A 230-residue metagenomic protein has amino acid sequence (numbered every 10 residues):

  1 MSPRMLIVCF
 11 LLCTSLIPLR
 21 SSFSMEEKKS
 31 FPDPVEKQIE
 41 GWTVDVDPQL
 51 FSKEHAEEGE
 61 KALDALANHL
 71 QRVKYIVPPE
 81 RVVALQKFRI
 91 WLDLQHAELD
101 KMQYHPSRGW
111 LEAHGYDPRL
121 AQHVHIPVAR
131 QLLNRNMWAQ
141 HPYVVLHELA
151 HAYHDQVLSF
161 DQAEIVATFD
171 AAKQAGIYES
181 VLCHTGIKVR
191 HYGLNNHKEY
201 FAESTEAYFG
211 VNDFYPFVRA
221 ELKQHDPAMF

Functional and structural regions predicted by a protein language model:
M1-P3: N-terminal secretory signal peptides that target proteins for export/translocation
I7-P18: Bacterial N-terminal signal peptides
S21-E26: Boundary at the C-terminal end of the N-terminal hydrophobic targeting segment
F31-P32, E36: A domain-start/cap signature at the N-terminus of enzymes
K37-E60: Acidic/histidine-rich, surface-exposed loop or edge segments in extracytoplasmic proteins
F51, Q95-E98, A207-F209: Short, solvent-exposed loop/turn segments at secondary-structure junctions
E60-Q174: Acidic/His-rich structured neighborhood in mature extracellular/periplasmic domains
W110-H123, R135, F169-F230: Metalloprotease/metallohydrolase-associated module, dominated by Zn2+-dependent proteases
